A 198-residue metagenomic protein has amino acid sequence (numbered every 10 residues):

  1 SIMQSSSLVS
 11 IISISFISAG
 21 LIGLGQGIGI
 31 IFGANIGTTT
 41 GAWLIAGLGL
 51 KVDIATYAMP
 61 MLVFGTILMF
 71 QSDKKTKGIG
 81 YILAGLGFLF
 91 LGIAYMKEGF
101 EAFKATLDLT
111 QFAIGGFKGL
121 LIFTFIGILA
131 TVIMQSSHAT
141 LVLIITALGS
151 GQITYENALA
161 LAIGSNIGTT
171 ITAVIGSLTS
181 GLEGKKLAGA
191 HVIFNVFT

Functional and structural regions predicted by a protein language model:
S1-M3, F125-M134: Transmembrane alpha-helix interface/packing and boundary motifs in multi-pass membrane proteins, characterized by
V9-G37, A42-A55, T131-G168, S177-E183: Membrane-interfacial helix-loop connectors
G20, K77-G85, L109-K118, T131 (+1 more regions): Membrane-interface segments at loop-to-transmembrane junctions
Q26-G33, D53-M59, K77-F88, A188-N195: Cytoplasmic-side transmembrane-helix entry/capping segments in multi-pass membrane proteins
T40, N166, T170-I171, V192-F197: Hydrophobic transmembrane alpha-helical segments of multi-pass transport and channel proteins
I45-L48, F64-G78, S180-L182: Membrane-water interface regions at transmembrane-helix termini and the short interhelical loops of multi-pass membrane
I54-I67, T124: Transmembrane alpha-helical segments of multi-pass small-molecule transport proteins
I82-L129, A147: Helix-loop-helix hairpins and the membrane-proximal interhelical loops of multi-pass alpha-helical transport proteins
